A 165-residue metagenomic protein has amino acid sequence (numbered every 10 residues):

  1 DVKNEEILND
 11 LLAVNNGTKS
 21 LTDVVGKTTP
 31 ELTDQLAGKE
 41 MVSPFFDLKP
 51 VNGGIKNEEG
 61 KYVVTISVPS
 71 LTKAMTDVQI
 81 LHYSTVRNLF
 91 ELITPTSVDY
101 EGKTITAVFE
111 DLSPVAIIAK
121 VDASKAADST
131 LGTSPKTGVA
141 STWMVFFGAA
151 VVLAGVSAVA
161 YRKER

Functional and structural regions predicted by a protein language model:
D1-K27: Predominantly extracellular/luminal regions of secreted and cell-surface proteins, especially disulfide-bonded
K27-S84: Proteolytic processing hotspots in large secreted/extracellular or virion-associated proteins and select intracellular
E59, V98-T104: Short, solvent-exposed loop/turn segments in extracellular or other extracytoplasmic domains
S84-R87, V121-A123: Solvent-exposed strand-loop boundary residues in beta-sheet-rich modules
R87-P95: Surface-exposed loop/edge segments in extracytoplasmic proteins
T104-A127: C-terminal beta-strand-rich structural cap/linker in extracellular carbohydrate-active enzymes
S129-F146: Extracellular Ser/Thr-rich, low-complexity/disordered mucin-like segments
F147-R165: C-terminal membrane-anchoring or membrane-association module
